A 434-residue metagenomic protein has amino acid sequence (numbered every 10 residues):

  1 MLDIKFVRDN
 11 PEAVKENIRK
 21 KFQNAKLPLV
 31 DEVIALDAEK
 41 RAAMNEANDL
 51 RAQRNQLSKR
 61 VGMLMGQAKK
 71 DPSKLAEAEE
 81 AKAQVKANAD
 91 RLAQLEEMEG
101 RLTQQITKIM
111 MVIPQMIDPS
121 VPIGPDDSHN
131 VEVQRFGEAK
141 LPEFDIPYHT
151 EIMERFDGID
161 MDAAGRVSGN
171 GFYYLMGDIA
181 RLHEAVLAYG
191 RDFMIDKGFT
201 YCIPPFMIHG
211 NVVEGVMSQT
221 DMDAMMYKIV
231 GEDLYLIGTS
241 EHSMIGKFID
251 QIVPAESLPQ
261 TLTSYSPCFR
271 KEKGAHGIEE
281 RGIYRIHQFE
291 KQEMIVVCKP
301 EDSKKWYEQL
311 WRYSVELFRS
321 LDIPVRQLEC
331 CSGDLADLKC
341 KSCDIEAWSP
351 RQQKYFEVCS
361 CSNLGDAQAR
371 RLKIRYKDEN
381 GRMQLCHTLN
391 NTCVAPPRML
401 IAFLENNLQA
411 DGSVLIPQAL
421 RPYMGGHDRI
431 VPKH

Functional and structural regions predicted by a protein language model:
M1-K140, E154, G158: N-terminal alpha-helical targeting/anchoring segments
L27, R135-H434: TRNA-recognition modules of translation machinery and tRNA-sensing kinases, especially anticodon-binding
